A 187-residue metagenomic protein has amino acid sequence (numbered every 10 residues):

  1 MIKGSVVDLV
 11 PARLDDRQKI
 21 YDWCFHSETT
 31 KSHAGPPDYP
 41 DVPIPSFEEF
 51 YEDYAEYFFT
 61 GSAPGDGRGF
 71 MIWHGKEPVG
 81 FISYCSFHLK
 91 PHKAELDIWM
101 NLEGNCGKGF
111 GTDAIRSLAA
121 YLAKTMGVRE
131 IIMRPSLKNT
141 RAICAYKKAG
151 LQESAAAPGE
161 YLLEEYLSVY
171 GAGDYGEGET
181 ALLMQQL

Functional and structural regions predicted by a protein language model:
M1, E164-L187: Terminal substrate-recognition subdomain of acyl/acetyltransferases
M1-E48, E177-E179: A short, well-structured alpha-helix characteristic of acyl/acetyltransferase catalytic modules
P45-N105: Acetyl-CoA-dependent GNAT
L102-G104, K108, L137-K138: Active-site acidic-Proline motif in GNAT/NAT acetyltransferases
N105, G109-L118: Conserved acetyl-CoA pyrophosphate-binding loop and the N-cap/start of the following alpha-helix in GNAT-like
T112, L137-A155: Conserved active-site alpha-helix within GNAT-family acetyltransferase domains
K124-R134: Conserved GNAT acetyl-CoA-binding A-motif
M133-I143, G159-E164: Conserved beta-strand-loop-alpha-helix junction that forms the acyl-donor binding cleft
